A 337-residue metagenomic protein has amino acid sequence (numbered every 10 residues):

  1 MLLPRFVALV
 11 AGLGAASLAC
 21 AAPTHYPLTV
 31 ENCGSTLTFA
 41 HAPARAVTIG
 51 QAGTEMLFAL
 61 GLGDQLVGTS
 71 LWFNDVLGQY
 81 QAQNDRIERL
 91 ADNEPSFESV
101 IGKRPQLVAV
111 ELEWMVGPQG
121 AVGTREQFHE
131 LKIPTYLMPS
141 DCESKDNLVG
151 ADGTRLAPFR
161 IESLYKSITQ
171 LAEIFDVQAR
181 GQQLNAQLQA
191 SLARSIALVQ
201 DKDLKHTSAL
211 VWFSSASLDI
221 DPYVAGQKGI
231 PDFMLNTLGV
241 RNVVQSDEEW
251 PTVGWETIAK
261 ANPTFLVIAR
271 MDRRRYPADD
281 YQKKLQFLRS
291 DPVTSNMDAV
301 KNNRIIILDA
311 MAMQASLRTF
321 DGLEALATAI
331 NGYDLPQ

Functional and structural regions predicted by a protein language model:
L3, V10, A19-E55, A157 (+2 more regions): Bacterial Sec-exported substrate-binding components of ABC uptake systems
N32-G34, I87-E98, D141, D247-W255: Short helix-initiation/N-cap motifs at beta->coil->alpha
R45-P118: A short, structured surface patch at a secondary-structure boundary
A52-E55, W72-D75, L107-V108, E113-P118 (+5 more regions): Solvent-exposed loop/turn segments at secondary-structure junctions within structured extracellular/periplasmic domains
N74-D75, D221-W250: Alpha-helical, coiled-coil/dimerization segments enriched in small aliphatic residues
F97-R104, V122, V253-N262: Short helices/loops that flank or line small-molecule/ion binding pockets
M115-G123, I133-Q170, K202-I230: Extracytoplasmic ligand-binding site segments that recognize negatively charged/polar headgroups
P158-S167, I268-Q337: Structured C-terminal subdomain patch of bacterial secreted/periplasmic proteins
